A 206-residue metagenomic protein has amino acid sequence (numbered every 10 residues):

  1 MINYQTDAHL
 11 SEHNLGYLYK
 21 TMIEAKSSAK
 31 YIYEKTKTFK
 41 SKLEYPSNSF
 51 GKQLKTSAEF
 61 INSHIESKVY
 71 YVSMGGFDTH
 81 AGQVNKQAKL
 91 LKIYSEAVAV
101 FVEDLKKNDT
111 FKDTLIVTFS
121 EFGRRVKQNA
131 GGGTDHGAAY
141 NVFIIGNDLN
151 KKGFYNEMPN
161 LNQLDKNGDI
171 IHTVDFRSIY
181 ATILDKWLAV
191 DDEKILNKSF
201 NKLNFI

Functional and structural regions predicted by a protein language model:
M1-A97, E103-D104, K127, N141-I145 (+2 more regions): Feature for exported/extracytoplasmic and membrane-associated proteins, marking the mature portion
A88, G131-T134: Short secondary-structure boundary/capping segments
V98, V102-A130: Metal-dependent active-site segment of extracytoplasmic phospho-/sulfohydrolases and closely related
G137-A139: Short, solvent-exposed loop/turn segments at the edges of secondary structure
